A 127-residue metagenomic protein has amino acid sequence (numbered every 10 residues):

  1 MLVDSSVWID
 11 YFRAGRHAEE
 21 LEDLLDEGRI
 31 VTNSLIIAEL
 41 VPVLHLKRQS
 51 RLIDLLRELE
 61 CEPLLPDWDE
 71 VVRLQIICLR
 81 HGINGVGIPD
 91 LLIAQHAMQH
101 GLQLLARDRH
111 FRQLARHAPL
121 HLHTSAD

Functional and structural regions predicted by a protein language model:
M1-T32, V41-D54: Short, well-structured N-terminal submotif of metal-dependent ribonuclease cores
S5, S34, P89-L91: Conserved glycosyltransferase catalytic-site signature
S6-V7, L35, R109-H110: Alpha-helix/helix-capping structural signal
Y11, E62-R107: Active-site neighborhoods of divalent-metal-dependent phosphate/nucleic-acid chemistry enzymes
R29-T32, E58-E62, Q103: Short loop->beta-strand "edge-of-pocket" segments that line small-molecule binding or catalytic clefts across diverse
C61-P66, L122-A126: Short acidic-hydrophobic, aromatic-tinged amphipathic segments that line or gate anion-handling sites
A94, M98-D127: Acidic, PIN/NYN-like endoribonuclease modules and their adjacent C-terminal/linker elements
